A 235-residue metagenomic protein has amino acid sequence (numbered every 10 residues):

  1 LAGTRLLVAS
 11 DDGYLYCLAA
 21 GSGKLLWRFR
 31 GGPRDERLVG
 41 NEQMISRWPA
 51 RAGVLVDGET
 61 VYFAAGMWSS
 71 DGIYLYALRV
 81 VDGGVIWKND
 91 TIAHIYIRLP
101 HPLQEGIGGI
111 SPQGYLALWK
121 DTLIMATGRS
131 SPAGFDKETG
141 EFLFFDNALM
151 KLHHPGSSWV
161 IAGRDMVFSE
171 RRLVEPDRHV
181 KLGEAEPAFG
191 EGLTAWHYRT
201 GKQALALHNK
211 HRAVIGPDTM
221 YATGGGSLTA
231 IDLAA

Functional and structural regions predicted by a protein language model:
L1-L15, Q43-Y76, H101-P132, D146 (+2 more regions): Repeat-blade elements of multi-bladed beta-propeller folds
G3, D12, G21-S22, G58 (+6 more regions): Residue-level recognition of short loop/turn positions
T4-L6, A20, R30-R34, E59-V61 (+6 more regions): Disulfide-stabilized cysteine-rich extracellular repeat microdomains
D11, L18-A20, R28-R30, L38-G40 (+7 more regions): Short, solvent-exposed loop/turn and secondary-structure capping segments
G23, I73-G84, G134-D136, G140 (+1 more regions): Beta-propeller blade signature
K24-W27, I86-K88, L143, A204: A structural motif specific to WD40 beta-propellers
R28-M44, W87-G109, N147-H153: Surface-exposed loop and turn segments in beta-propeller and other repeat-based domains that flank or scaffold
S227, I231-A235: C-terminal scaffolding/assembly regions of large eukaryotic complex subunits
